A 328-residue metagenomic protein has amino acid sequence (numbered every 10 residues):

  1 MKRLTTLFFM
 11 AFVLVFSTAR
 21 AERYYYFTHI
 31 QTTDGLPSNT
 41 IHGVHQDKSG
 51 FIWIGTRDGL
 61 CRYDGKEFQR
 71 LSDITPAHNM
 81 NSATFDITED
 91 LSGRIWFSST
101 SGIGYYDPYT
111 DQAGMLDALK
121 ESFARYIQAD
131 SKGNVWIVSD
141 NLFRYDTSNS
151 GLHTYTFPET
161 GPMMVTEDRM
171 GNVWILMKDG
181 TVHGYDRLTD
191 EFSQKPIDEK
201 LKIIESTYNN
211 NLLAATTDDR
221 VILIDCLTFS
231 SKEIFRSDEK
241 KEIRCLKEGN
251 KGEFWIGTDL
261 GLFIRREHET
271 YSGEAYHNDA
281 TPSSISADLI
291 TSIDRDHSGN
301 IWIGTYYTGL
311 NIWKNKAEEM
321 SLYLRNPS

Functional and structural regions predicted by a protein language model:
M1-S328: Carboxylate-rich, polar loop motifs that coordinate divalent cations or form catalytic acidic clusters
